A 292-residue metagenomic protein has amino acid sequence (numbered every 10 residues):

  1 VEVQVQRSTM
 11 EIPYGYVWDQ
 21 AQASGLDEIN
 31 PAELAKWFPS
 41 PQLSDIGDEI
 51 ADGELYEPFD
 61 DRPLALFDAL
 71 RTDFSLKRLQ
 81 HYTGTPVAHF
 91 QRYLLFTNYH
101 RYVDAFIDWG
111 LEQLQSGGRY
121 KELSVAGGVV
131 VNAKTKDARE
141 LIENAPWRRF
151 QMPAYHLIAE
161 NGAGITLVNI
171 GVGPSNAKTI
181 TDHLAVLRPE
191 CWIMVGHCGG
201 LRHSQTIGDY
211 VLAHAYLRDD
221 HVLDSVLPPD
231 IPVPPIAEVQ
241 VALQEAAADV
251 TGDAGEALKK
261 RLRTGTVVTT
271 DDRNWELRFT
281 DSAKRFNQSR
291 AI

Functional and structural regions predicted by a protein language model:
V1-C191, G199-I292: Accessory terminal and edge-of-domain segments that mediate assembly/interaction and cofactor placement around
